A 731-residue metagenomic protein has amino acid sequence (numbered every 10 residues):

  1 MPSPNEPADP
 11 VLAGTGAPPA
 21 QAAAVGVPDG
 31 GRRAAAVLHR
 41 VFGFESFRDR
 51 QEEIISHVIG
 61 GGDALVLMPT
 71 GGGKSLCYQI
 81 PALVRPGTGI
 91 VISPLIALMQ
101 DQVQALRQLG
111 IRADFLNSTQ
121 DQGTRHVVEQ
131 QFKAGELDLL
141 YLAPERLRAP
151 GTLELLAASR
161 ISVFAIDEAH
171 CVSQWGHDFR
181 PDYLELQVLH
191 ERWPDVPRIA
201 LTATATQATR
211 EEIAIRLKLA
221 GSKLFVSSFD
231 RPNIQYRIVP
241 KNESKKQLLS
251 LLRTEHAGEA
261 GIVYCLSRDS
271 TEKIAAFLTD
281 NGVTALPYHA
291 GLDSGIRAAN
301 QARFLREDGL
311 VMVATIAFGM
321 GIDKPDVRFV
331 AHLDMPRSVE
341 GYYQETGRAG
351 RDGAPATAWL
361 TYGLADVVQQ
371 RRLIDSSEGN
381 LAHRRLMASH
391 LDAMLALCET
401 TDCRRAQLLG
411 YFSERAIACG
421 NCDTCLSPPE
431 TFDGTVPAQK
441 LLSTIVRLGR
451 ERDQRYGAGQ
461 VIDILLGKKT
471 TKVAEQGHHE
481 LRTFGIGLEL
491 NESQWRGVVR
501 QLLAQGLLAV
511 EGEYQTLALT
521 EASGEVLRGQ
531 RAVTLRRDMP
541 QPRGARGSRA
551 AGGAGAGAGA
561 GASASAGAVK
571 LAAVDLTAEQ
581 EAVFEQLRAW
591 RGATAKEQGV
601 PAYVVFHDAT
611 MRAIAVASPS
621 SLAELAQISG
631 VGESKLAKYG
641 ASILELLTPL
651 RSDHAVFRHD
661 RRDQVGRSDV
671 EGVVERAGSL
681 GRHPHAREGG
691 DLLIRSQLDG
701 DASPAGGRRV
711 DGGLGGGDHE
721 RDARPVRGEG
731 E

Functional and structural regions predicted by a protein language model:
M1-V37, M387-A388, R415-H659: Accessory DNA-binding and partner-docking regions appended to nucleic-acid-acting proteins, especially the terminal
D9, P18-V41, E45-D49, E53-S75 (+5 more regions): Helicase motor core with emphasis on the C-terminal RecA-like subdomain
S46, E255, I322, T400 (+2 more regions): Helix-turn-helix/winged-helix DNA-binding modules
A382-F412: Short, charged low-complexity linear segments at domain edges
R661, R667-D669, V673, G681-H683 (+5 more regions): Intrinsic low-complexity, disordered N-terminal segments enriched in polar/charged/small residues
